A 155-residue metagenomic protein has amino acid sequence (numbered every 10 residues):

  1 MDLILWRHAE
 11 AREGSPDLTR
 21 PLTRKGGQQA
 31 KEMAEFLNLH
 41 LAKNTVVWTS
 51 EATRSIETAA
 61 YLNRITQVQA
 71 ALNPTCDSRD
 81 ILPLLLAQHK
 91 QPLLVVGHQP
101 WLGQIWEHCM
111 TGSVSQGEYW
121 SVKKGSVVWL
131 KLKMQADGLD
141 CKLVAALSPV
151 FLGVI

Functional and structural regions predicted by a protein language model:
D2-R79, G103, T111-S115, S121-K123 (+1 more regions): Active-site-proximal alpha-helix that buttresses catalytic centers in soluble enzyme cores
L3, T45, K90-G97: Generic beta-sheet signal
K43, Q88-H89, K123, L139: Residue-level preference for short coil/turn positions at secondary-structure junctions
G103-T111, V128-K131: A broadly conserved amphipathic alpha-helix scaffold signal in soluble, globular proteins
V114-K142: Domain-level recognition of soluble alpha/beta enzyme cores, biased toward histidine phosphatases/phosphomutases
K142-G153: Short, solvent-exposed aromatic-acidic interface loops
